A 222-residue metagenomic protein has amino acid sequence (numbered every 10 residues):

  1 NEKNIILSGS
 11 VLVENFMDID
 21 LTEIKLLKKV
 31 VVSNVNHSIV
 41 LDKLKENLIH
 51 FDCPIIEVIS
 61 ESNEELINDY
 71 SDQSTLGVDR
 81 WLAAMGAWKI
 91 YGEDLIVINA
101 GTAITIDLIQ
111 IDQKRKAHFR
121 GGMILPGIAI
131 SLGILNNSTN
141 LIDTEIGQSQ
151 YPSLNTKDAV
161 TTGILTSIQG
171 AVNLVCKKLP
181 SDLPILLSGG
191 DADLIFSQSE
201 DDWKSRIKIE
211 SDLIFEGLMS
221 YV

Functional and structural regions predicted by a protein language model:
N1, V97-I98, I104-Q110: Short beta-strand scaffold segments in enzyme catalytic cores
E2-L95, K116-V222: Nucleotide/phosphate-binding catalytic cleft detector across ATP-hydrolyzing and phosphate-transferring enzymes
E61, T102-A103: Short glycine-enriched loops at secondary-structure junctions
A100-T102, N155-T156: Internal, active-site/partner-interface "lid" segment
